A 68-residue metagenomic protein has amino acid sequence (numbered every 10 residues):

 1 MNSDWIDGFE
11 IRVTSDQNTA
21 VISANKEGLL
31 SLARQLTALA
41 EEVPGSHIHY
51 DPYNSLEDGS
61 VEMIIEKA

Functional and structural regions predicted by a protein language model:
M1-A68: Positively charged, low-complexity terminal tracts and the immediately adjacent first secondary-structure elements
